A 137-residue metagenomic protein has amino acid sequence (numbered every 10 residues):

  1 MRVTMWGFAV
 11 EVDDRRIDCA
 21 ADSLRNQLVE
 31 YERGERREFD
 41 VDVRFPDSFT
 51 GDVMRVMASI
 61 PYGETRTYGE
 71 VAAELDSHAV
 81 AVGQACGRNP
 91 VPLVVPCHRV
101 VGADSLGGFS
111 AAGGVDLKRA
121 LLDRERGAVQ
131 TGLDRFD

Functional and structural regions predicted by a protein language model:
M1-L75, A128-D137: Basic nucleic-acid-binding alpha-helical/helix-turn surface characteristic of O6-alkylguanine DNA
M57, V71, C97-H98, L121: Residue-level signal for inorganic ion chemistry
T65, R99-V100: Residue-level marker of beta-strand positions
A85: Residues within the DNA-recognition helix of helix-turn-helix
L93-V94: Major-groove DNA-recognition helix of helix-turn-helix-type DNA-binding domains
V100-D123, G127-A128: Intrinsically disordered, low-complexity basic tails/linkers immediately adjacent to helix-turn-helix/homeobox/MYB/SANT
